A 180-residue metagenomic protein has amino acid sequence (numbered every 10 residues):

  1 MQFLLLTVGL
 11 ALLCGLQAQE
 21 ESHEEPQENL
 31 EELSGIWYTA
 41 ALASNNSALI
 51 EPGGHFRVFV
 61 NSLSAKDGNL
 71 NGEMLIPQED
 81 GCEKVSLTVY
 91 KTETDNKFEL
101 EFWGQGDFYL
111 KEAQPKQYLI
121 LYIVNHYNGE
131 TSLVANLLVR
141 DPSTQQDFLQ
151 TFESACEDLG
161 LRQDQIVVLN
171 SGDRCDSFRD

Functional and structural regions predicted by a protein language model:
M1-D180: A beta-rich soluble binding module of mature secreted/lumenal proteins
